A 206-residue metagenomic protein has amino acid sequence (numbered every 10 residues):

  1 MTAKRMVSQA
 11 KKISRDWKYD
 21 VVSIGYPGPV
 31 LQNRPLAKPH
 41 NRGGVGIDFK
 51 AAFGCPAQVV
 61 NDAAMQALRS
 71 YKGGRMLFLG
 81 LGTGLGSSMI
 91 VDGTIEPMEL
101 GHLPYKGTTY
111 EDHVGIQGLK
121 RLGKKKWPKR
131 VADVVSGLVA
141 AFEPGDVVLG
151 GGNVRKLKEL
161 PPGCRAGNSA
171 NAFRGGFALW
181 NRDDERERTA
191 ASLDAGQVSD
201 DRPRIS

Functional and structural regions predicted by a protein language model:
M1-K11, D16-R75, P162-D184: Glycine-rich phosphate-binding loop and adjoining helix at the ATP-binding site of ATP-dependent phosphoryl-transfer
M1-K18, T108-V148, G152-S206: Adenine-nucleotide phosphate-binding core of ATP-dependent small-molecule kinases
S23-P27, F78-G84, G150: Short beta-strand segments
Q32-N33, S87, L157-K158: Glycine/Thr-rich phosphate-binding loops of Rossmann-like dinucleotide-binding domains
A51-Q66, R75, T94-R130: Glycine-rich phosphate-binding loop plus the immediately following alpha-helix
A64, G84, N153-V154: Catalytic metal-binding/acid-base residues of hydrolase active sites
R69-G73, F78-L81, V139-A141: Solvent-exposed alpha-helices and their adjacent loops that cap or buttress functional pockets in soluble metabolic
M76-M98: Gly/Thr-rich phosphate-binding beta-strand-loop-beta motif of the actin/hexokinase/Hsp70
